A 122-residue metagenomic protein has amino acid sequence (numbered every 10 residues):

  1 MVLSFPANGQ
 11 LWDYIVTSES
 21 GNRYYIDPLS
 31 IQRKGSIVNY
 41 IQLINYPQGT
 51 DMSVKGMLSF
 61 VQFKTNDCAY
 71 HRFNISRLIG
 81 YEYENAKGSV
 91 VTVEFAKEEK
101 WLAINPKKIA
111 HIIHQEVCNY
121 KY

Functional and structural regions predicted by a protein language model:
M1-F5: Sec-dependent N-terminal signal peptides
A7-Q62, D67-Y122: N-terminal secretory-pathway/extracellular module detecting exported/lumenal segments and adjacent signal-anchor/first
